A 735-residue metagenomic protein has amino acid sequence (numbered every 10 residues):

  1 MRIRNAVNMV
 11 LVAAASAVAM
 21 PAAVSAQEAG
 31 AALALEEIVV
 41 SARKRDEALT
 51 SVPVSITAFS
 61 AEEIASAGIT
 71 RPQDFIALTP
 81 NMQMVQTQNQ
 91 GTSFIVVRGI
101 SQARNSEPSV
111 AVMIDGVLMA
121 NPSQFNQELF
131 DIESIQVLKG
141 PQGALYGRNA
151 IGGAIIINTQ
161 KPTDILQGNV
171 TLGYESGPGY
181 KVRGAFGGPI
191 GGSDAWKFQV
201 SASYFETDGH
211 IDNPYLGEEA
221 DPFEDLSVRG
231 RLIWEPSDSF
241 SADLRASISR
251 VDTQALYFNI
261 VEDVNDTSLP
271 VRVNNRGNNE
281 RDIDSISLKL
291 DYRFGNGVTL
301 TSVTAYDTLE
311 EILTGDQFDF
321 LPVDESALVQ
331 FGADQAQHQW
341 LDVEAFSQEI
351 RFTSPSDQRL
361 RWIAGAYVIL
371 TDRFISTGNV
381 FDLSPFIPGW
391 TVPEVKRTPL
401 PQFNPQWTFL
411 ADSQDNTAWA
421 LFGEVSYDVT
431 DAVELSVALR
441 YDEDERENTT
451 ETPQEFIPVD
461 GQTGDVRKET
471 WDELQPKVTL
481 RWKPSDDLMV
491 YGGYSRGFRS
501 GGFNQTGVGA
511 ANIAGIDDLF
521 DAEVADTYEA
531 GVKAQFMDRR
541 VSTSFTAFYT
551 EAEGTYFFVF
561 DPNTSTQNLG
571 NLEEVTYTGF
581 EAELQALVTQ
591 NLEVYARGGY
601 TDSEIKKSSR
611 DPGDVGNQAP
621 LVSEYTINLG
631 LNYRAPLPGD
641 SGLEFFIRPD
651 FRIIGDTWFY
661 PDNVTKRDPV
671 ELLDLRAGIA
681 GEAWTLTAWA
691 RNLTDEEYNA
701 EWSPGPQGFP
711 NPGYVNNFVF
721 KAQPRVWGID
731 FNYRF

Functional and structural regions predicted by a protein language model:
S16, A31-I165, A530: Acidic, small-polar-rich N-terminal luminal/periplasmic segments of exported/outer-membrane proteins
S93, P108-S109, N121, F130-E133 (+7 more regions): Outer-membrane beta-barrel translocator/receptor signature
R104-S106, P162-Q167, G191-W196, S239 (+8 more regions): Short loop/turn motifs that connect adjacent beta-strands in outer-membrane beta-barrel proteins
G217, D221-W362, I369-T371, S542-S544: Outer-membrane beta-barrel domain signature, strongest for Gram-negative TonB-dependent receptors and also present
I233-S237, F352-P355, A366-I369, D412-E551 (+1 more regions): Structural signature of Gram-negative outer-membrane beta-barrels, strongest in the C-terminal barrel of TonB-dependent
K289-Q317, K483, M489-S495, R499 (+4 more regions): Membrane-embedded beta-barrel scaffold of Gram-negative outer-membrane proteins
I363, S542-E551, G570-P661, D730-R734: Gram-negative outer-membrane beta-barrel transporters
R652-Y660, I679-F735: C-terminal beta-signal and adjacent terminal beta-strands/loops of Gram-negative outer-membrane beta-barrel proteins
